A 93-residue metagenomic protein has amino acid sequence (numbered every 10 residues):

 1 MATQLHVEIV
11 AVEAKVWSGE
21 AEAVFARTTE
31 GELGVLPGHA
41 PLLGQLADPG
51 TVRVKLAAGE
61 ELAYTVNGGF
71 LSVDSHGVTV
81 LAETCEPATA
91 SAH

Functional and structural regions predicted by a protein language model:
M1-L5: N-terminal helix initiation/capping motif
H6-H93: Compact, glycine-rich, soluble single-domain proteins
